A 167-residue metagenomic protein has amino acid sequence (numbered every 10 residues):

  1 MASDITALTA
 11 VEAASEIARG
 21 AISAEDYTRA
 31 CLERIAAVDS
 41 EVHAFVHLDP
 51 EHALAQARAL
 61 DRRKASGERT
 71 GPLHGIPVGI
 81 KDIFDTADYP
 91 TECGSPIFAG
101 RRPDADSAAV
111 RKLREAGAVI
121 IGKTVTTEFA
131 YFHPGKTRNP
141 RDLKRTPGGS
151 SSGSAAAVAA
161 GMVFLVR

Functional and structural regions predicted by a protein language model:
M1-L54: An N-terminal boundary/leader segment
C31, A53, G75, K81 (+2 more regions): Conserved hydrophobic/aromatic pocket- or pore-lining residues that grip, position, or stack substrates in active sites
E51-R58, G117-A118: Long amphipathic alpha-helix in the N-terminal Rossmann-like dinucleotide-binding domain of NAD(P)-dependent
L60-P77: Immediate post-signal peptide segment of exported/extracytoplasmic ligand-binding proteins
P72-A109: Enzymes and membrane/adaptor proteins characterized by extended Gly/Ser/Thr/Asp/Glu-rich, aromatic-dotted
A105-R167: Short glycine/serine-rich loop segments
